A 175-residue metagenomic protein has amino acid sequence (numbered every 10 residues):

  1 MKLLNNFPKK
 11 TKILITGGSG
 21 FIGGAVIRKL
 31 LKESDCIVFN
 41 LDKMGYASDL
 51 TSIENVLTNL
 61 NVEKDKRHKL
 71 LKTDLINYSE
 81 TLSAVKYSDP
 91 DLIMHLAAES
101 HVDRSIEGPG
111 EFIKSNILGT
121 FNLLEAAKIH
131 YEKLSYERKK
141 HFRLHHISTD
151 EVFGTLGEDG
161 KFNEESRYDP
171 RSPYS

Functional and structural regions predicted by a protein language model:
M1-S175: N-terminal Rossmann-like NAD(P)+-binding domain of SDR-like oxidoreductases, especially those catalyzing
